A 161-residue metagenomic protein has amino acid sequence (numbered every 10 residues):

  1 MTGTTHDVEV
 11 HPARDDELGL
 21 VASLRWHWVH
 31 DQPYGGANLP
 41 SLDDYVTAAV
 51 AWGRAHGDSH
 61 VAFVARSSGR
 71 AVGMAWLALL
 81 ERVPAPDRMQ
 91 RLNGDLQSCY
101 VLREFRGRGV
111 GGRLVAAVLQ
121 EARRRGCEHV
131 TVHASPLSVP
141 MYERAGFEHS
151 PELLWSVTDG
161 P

Functional and structural regions predicted by a protein language model:
E9-S23, Y34: A short beta-loop-alpha structural element at the N-terminal edge of CoA-dependent acyl/N-acetyltransferase catalytic
W26-V50: Conserved GNAT-fold acetyl-CoA-binding loop/helix
V50-V64, D95, E152: A short helix-loop-beta-strand connector motif used in the catalytic cores of GNAT acetyltransferases and, in some
S59-A75: Conserved beta-hairpin
L79-A85, T131-H133, L137, E143 (+1 more regions): Conserved catalytic-core motifs of GNAT/GCN5-like acyltransferases
Q97-R106: A short, internal acetyl-CoA/4′-phosphopantetheine-binding micro-motif in the GNAT/acyltransferase core
F105, G109-A117: Conserved acetyl-CoA pyrophosphate-binding loop and the N-cap/start of the following alpha-helix in GNAT-like
A122-A134: Conserved GNAT acetyl-CoA-binding A-motif
